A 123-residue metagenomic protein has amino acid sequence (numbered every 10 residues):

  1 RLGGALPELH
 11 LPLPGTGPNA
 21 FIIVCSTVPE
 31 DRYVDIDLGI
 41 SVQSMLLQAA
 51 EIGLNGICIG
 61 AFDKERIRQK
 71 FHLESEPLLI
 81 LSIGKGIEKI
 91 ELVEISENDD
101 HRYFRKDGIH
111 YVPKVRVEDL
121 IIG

Functional and structural regions predicted by a protein language model:
R1-G123: Acidic, surface-exposed loops and disordered segments
